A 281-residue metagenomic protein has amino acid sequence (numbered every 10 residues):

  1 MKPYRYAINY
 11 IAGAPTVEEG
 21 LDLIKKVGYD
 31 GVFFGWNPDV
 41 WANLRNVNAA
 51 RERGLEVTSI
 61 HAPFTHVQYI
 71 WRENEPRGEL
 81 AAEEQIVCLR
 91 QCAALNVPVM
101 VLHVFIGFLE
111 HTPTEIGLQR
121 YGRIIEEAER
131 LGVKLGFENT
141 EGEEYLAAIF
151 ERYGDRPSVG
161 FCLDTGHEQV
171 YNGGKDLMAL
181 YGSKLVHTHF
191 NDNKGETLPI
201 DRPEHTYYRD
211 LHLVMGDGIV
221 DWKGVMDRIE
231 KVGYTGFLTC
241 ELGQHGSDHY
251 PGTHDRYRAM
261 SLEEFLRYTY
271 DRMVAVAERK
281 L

Functional and structural regions predicted by a protein language model:
M1-V87, A93, R256-L281: N-terminal pre-domain/capping segments
Y4-Y10, V32-F34, V57-A62, M100-L102 (+4 more regions): Hydrophobic faces of well-ordered beta-strands that scaffold small-molecule active sites in alpha/beta enzyme cores
Y10-V17, G31-R45, Q68-I70, P76 (+6 more regions): Acidic-and-aromatic substrate-binding clefts and catalytic sites of carbohydrate-active enzymes
A12, T239-R258: A short, acidic, flexible beta-alpha connecting loop/helix-capping segment that sits on the rim of active
L21-K26, W41-H61, V87-N96, L118-Q119 (+4 more regions): Acidic (Asp/Glu)-rich catalytic clusters
W71-F161, M260, E264: Active-site acidic/histidine proton-transfer and metal-coordination neighborhood in alpha/beta enzyme cores
G122-I219: Acidic/histidine-rich catalytic cores of soluble enzymes
D217-K231: A short, acidic, amphipathic alpha-helical segment used as a generic capping/interface helix at domain edges
